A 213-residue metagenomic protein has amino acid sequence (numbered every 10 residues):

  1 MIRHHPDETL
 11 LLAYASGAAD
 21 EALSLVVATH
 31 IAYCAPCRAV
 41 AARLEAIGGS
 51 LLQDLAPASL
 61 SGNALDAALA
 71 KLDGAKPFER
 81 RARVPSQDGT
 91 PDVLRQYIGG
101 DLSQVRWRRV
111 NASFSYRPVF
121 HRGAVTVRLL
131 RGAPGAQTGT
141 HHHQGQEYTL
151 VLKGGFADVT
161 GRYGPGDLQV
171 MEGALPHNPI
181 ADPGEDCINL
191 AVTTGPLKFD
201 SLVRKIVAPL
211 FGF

Functional and structural regions predicted by a protein language model:
M1-D7, A22, A32-A35, A46-S103: Positively biased amphipathic helices and basic secretion/translocation or surface-docking motifs that either flank
L12-E21: Short Cys/His-rich Zn2+-coordinating modules
V27-I31: Sequence/structural segment immediately N-terminal to covalent heme-attachment motifs in c-type and related
A41, T138-T140, V159, H177-P183: Short beta-strand His + acidic residue motifs that chelate non-heme Fe in jelly-roll/DSBH and cupin folds
Q104-G139: A short glycine-rich, His/Asp/Glu-containing loop-to-beta-strand
A133-A136, H142-D158: Glycine- and acidic-residue-biased ligand/ion/polar-headgroup-sensing regions
D158-N178: Short acidic-glycine-tyrosine-enriched beta hairpin
L175-F199: Ligand-binding loop in jelly-roll beta-barrel domains
